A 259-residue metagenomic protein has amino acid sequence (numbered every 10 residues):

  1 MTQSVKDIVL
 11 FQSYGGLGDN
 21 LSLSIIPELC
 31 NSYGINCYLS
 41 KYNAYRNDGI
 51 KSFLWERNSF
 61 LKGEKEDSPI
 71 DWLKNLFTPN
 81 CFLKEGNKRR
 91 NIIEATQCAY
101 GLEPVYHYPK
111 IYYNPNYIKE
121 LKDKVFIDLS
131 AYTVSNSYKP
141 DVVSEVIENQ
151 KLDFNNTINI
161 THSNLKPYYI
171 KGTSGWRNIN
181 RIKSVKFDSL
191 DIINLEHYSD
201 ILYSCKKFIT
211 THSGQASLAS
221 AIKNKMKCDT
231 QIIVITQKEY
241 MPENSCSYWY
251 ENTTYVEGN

Functional and structural regions predicted by a protein language model:
M1-N259: Catalytic machinery of carbohydrate-active enzymes, primarily nucleotide-sugar-dependent glycosyltransferases
